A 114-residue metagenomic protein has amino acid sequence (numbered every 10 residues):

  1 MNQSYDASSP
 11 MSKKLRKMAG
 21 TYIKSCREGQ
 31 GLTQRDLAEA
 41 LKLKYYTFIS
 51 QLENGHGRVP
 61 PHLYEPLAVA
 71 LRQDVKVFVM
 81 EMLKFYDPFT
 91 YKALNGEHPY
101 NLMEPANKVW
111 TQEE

Functional and structural regions predicted by a protein language model:
N2-G29: A short, Lys/Arg-rich alpha-helix, primarily the initiator
Y5, V69, V79-E114: Short, charged recognition helix plus adjacent turn of helix-turn-helix-like nucleic-acid-binding domains
G29-Q51: Short alpha-helical DNA-recognition segment
G31, G55-V69: Short, basic-rich loop-to-helix N-cap that marks the start of a DNA-contacting helix
K44, G55-H56, E81-Y86: The DNA-recognition helices of helix-turn-helix-type DNA-binding domains
